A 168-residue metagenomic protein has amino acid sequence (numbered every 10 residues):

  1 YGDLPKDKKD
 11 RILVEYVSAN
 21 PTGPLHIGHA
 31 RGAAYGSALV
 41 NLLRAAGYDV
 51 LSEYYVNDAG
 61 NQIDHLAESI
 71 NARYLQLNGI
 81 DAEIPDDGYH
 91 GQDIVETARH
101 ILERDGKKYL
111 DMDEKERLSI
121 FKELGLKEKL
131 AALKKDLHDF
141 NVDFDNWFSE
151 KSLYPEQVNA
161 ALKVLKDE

Functional and structural regions predicted by a protein language model:
Y1-E168: NTP-dependent nucleotidyl-transfer catalytic core
